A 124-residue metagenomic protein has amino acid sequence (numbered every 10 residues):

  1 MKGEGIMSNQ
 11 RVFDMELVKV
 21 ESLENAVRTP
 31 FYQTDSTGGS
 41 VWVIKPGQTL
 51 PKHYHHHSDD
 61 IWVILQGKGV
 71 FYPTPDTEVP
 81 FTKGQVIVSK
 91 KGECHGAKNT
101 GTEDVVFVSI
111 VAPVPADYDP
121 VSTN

Functional and structural regions predicted by a protein language model:
M1-G38, P51, V88, P120-N124: A short, N-terminal "cap"/entry segment at the start of jelly-roll beta-barrel domains of the cupin/DSBH fold
D35-T37, H57, D76, T102-E103: Short strand-connecting beta-turns/loops that link adjacent beta-strands
S40-H55: Conserved short histidine dyad/triad with adjacent acidic residue
D59-K83, E93: A short beta-strand-loop-beta hairpin characteristic of the jelly-roll/cupin
E78, K91-D117: Ligand-binding loop in jelly-roll beta-barrel domains
